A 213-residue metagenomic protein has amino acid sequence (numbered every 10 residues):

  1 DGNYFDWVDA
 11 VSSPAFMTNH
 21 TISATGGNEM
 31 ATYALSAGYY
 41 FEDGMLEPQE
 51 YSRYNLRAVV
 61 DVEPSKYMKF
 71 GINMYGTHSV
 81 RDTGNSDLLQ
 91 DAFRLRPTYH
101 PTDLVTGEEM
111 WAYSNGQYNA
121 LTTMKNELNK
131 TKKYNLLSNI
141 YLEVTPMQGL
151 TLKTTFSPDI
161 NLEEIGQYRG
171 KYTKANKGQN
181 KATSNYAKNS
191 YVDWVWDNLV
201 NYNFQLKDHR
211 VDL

Functional and structural regions predicted by a protein language model:
D1-E47, N85-L88, T122-N129, L142-T145: Residues embedded in well-ordered regular secondary structure
D1-N3, G44-Y51, N55-L137, K153-L213: Surface-exposed loop/interface segments of Gram-negative outer-membrane beta-barrel transport/assembly proteins
M17, N28-E29, E63-Y67, T145-M147 (+1 more regions): Outer-membrane beta-barrel channels and translocator barrels
L150: An active-site-proximal structural segment forming one wall of the substrate-binding cleft that immediately precedes
